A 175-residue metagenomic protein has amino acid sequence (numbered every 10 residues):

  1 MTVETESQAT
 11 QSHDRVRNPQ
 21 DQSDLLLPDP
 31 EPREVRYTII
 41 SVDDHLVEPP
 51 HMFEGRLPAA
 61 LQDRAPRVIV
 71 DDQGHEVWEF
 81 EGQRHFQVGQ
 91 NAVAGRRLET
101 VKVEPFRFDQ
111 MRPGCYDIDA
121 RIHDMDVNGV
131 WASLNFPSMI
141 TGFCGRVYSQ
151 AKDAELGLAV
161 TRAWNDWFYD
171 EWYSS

Functional and structural regions predicted by a protein language model:
M1-S175: Helix-coil boundary/capping segments in enzymes
